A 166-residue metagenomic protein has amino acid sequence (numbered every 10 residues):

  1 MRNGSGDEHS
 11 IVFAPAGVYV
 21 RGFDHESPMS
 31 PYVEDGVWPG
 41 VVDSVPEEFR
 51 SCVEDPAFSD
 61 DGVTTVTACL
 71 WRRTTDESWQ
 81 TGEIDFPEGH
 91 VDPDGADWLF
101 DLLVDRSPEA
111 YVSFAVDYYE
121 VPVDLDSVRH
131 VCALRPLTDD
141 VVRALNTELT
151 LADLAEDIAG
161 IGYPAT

Functional and structural regions predicted by a protein language model:
M1-V18, F23: Amphipathic, interaction-prone secondary-structure segments
N3, D55, D139: Sparse, context-dependent recognition of short Cys/His-centered cofactor- or disulfide-binding micro-motifs
V12, V18-V20, V33, V37 (+10 more regions): Extended aliphatic helical segments
F23-T81, D85: Compact, glycine/acidic-enriched structural inserts
D76-T166: A eukaryote-biased signal for long
